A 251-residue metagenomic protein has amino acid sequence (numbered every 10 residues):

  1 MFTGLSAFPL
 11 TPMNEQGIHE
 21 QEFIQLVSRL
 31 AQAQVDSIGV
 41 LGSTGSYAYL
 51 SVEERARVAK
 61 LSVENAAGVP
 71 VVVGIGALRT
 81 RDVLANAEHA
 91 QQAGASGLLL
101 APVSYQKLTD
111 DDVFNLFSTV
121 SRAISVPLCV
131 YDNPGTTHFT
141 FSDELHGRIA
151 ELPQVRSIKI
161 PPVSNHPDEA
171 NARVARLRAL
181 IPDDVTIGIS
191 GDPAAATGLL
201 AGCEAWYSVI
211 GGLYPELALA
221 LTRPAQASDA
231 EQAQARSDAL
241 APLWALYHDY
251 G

Functional and structural regions predicted by a protein language model:
M1-T140, H146: Active-site beta->alpha loop and helix N-cap motifs at the rims of alpha/beta catalytic domains
E53, Y250-G251: Residue-level detector of secondary-structure boundary/capping sites
R122, P134-Y250: Catalytic alpha/beta core domains of metabolic enzymes, predominantly
